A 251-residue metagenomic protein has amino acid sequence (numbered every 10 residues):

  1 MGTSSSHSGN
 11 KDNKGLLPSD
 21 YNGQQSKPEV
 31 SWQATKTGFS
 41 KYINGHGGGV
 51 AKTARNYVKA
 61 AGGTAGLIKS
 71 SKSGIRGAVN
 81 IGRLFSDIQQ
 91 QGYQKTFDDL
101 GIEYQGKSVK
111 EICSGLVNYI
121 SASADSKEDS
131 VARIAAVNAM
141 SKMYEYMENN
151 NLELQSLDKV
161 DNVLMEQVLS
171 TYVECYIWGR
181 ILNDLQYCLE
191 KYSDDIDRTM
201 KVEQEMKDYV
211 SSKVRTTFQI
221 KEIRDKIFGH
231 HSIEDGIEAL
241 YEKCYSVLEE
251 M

Functional and structural regions predicted by a protein language model:
M1-N118: Extended, helix-rich scaffolding/adaptor regions
D12, D20, D87, D98-D99 (+9 more regions): Acidic-enriched, low-complexity/disordered segments with a strong bias for Aspartate over Glutamate
S31, I120, V160-L164, S193-D197 (+1 more regions): Short coil/turn segments at secondary-structure junctions
T35, F39, A54-Y57, A61-T64 (+14 more regions): Generic structural signal of hydrophobic/aromatic residues within well-ordered alpha-helices of folded domains
G45, A60, T64, D87-Q94 (+13 more regions): Surface-exposed polar/charged interaction patches
K72-E174: Long amphipathic alpha-helical segments with strong coiled-coil/leucine-zipper propensity
N183-M251: Alpha-helical oligomerization segments
